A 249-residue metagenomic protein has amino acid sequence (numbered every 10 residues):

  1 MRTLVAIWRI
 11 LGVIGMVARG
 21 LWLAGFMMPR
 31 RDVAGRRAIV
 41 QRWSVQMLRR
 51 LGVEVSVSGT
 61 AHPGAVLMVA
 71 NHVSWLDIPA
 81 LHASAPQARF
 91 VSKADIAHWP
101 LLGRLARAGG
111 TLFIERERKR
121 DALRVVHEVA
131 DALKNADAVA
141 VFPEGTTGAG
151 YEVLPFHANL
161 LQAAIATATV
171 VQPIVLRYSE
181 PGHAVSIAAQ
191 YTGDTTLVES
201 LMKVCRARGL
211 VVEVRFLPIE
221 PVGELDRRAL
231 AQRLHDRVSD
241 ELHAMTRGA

Functional and structural regions predicted by a protein language model:
M1-S56, R104-G109, A207: A transmembrane-helix-recognition feature enriched in membrane-embedded lipid enzymes and envelope glyco-/phospholipid
M16-R31, L48-R50, P63-K119, E180: Catalytic core of membrane glycerolipid acyltransferases/transacylases, capturing the structured, soluble-facing
V45, R50-G59, L76-I78, A97 (+2 more regions): Soluble, non-transmembrane catalytic domains of enzymes that act on hydrophobic metabolites at membranes
A65-L67, T111, A138-F142, V170: Residue-level preference for the first positions of well-ordered beta-strands
L101-R104, Y151-L225, R233, M245: A cross-family acyltransferase "interaction/gating" segment
L112-L133, D236: A membrane-cytosol interface segment of integral membrane proteins
F113-E115, L217-G223, A229, H235-D236 (+1 more regions): Polar-ligand-bearing catalytic/cofactor-coordination segments of membrane-embedded or membrane-tethered inner-membrane
A132-L160: Catalytic-site beta-strand/loop segments enriched in glycine and acidic/polar residues
